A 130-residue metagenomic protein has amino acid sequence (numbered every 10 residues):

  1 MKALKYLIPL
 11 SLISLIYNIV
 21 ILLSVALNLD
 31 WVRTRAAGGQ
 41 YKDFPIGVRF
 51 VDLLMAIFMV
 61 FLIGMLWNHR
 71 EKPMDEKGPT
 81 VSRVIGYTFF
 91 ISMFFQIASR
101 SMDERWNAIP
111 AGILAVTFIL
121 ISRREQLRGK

Functional and structural regions predicted by a protein language model:
A3-L7, L62-P79: Juxtamembrane helix-break-helix junctions at the cytosolic face of small multi-pass alpha-helical membrane proteins
L7-L22, N107, A111-T117: Alpha-helical transmembrane segments of integral membrane proteins, especially early/N-terminal helices
L15-F58: Hydrophobic transmembrane helix segments
S24-L27, P73-V84: Short, amphipathic, aromatic/basic-enriched membrane-interface segments that mark the entry/exit of transmembrane
G38-K42, M102-L114: Non-cytosolic membrane-interface motifs at loop->transmembrane helix junctions
P79-F95, L114: Hydrophobic alpha-helical membrane segments
I91-A108, Q126: Membrane-helix boundary connector in multi-pass membrane proteins
L114-K130: Membrane-water interface at the C-terminal end of transmembrane alpha helices
